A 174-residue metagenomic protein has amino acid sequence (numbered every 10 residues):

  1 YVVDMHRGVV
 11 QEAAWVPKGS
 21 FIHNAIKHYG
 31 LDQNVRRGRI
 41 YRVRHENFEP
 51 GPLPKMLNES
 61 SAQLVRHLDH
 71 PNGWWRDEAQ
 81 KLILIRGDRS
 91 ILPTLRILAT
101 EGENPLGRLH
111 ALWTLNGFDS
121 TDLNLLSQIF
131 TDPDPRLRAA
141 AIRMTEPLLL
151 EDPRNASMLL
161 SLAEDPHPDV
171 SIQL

Functional and structural regions predicted by a protein language model:
Y1, E59-R108: Long hydrophobic segments that form regular secondary structure
Y1-Q63, W74, L84-I85, N155: Beta-propeller domains with acidic blade repeats across secreted/periplasmic ectodomains and cytosolic WD/CNH propellers
H6-G8, E46-F48, F118, P135 (+1 more regions): Short, glycine-/Ser/Thr-/acidic-enriched flexible segments
L57-V65, D88-T100, D119-T131, L150-A163: Amphipathic alpha-helical scaffolding segments comprising HEAT/armadillo-like alpha-solenoid repeats
G73-W74, N104-L106, P135-R136, P153 (+1 more regions): Alpha-helix N-cap/helix-start positions at coil->helix boundaries
R76-D77, L106-L109, A139-A140, S157 (+1 more regions): Alpha-solenoid HEAT/ARM repeat scaffold
L84, N116, E146-P147: Structural signature of alpha-helical solenoid repeat scaffolds
